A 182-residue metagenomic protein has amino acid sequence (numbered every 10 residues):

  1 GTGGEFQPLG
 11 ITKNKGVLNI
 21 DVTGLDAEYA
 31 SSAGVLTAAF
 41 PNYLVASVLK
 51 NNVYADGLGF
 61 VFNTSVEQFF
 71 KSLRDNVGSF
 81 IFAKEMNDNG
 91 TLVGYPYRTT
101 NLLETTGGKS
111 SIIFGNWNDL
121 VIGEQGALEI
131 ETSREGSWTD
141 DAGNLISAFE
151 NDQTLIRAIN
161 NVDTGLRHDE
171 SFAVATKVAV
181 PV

Functional and structural regions predicted by a protein language model:
G1-S47, A179-V182: Alpha-helical scaffold segments that mediate packing/assembly in large oligomeric complexes
I11-G16, V66-Q68, L103-T105: Short, catalytically relevant binding-site loops at active-site mouths
E28, L36, R74-V182: Sequence/fold signature of self-assembling virion shell proteins
L36-Y43, V61, S65, N151 (+1 more regions): Generic recognition of stable, solvent-exposed alpha-helical segments in well-folded globular domains
L49-V53: Surface-exposed acidic, glycine-flexible loop patches that form ligand/cofactor-binding and adhesion interfaces
F60-F69, Y97: Generic detector of multi-pass transmembrane helix bundles and their immediately adjacent loops in polytopic membrane
